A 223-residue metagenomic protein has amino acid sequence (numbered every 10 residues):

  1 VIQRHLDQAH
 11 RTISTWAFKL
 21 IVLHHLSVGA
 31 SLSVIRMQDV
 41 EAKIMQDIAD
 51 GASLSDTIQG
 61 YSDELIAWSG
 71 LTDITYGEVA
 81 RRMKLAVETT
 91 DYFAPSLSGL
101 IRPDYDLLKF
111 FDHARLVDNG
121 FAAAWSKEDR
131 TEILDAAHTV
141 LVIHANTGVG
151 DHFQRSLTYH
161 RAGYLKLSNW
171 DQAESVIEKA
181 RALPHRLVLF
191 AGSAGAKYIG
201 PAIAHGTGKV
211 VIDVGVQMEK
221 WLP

Functional and structural regions predicted by a protein language model:
V1-A145, V149-F153: Electropositive, gly/pro-rich neighborhoods at or near active sites that engage anionic ligands
G51-A52, Q154-H160, A204-G206: Short, solvent-exposed amphipathic alpha-helical segments in soluble enzyme and RNA/protein-processing domains
R102, A196-Y198: Short glycine-rich, flexible loops that bind phosphorylated cofactors or substrates
I133-K179: Redox- and metal-dependent alpha/beta enzyme cores, enriched for Fe-S-associated oxidoreductases and cofactor-handling
R181-P184: Glycine-rich phosphate-binding loop signature in dinucleotide/nucleotide-binding domains
L187-G195, D213: Glycine-rich anion-binding loop/nest that anchors nucleotide
Y198-G208: Short Gly/Thr/Asp-enriched flexible loops that form oxyanion-binding sites at enzyme active sites
G208-P223: Short, flexible loop segments at boundaries between secondary-structure elements
